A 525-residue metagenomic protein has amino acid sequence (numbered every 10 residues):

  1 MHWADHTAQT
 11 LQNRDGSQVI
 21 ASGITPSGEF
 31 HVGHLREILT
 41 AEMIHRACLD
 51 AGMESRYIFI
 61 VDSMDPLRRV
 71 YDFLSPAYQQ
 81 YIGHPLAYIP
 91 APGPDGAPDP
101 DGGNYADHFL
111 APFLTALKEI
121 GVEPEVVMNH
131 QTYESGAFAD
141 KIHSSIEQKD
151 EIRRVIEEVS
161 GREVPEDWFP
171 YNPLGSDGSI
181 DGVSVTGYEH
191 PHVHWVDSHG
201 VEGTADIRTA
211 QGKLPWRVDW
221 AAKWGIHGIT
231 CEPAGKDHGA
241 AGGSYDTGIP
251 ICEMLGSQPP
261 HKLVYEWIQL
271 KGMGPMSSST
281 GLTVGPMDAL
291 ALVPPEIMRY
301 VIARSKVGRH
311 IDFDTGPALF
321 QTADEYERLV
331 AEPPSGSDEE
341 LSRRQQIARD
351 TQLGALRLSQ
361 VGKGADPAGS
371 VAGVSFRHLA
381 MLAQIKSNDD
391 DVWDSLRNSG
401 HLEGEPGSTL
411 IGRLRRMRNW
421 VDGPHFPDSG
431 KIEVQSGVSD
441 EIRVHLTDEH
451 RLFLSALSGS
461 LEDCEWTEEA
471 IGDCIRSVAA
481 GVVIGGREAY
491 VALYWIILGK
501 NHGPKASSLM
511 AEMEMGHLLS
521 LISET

Functional and structural regions predicted by a protein language model:
M1-R153, G248-I249, M254-L255: N-terminal Rossmann-like or analogous alpha/beta NTP/dinucleotide-binding catalytic cores that position adenine
M1-S17, E29-F30, R56-I58, R153 (+2 more regions): Basic, alpha-helical terminal appendages of large translation-related enzymes
I24-V32, C231-D237, S477-V482: A short glycine/serine-rich beta->alpha loop
H31, S179-D181, P294: Conserved adenylation A10 loop of the ANL superfamily
H45-C48, G52, L117-P124, K149-I156 (+6 more regions): A generic secondary-structure signal for well-formed alpha-helical elements
K118, V122-P286: Active-site cores that bind ATP or allylic diphosphates and position pyrophosphate for catalysis
P124, G228-T230, G285, Q345-A365 (+2 more regions): Short amphipathic alpha-helical segments and their helix-coil junctions
A240-Y245, E266-H425, L498-T525: Catalytic adenosine-cofactor/nucleotide-binding cores of aminoacyl-tRNA synthetases and other
